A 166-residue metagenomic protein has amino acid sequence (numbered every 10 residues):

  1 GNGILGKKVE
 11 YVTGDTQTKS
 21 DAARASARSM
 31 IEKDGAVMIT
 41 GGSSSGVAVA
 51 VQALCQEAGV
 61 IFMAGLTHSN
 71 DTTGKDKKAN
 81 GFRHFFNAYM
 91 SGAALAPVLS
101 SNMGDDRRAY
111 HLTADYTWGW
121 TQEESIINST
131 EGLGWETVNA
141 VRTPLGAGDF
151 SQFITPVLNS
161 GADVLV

Functional and structural regions predicted by a protein language model:
G1-Y11, E131-W135: Signal peptide-proximal N-terminal region of secreted/periplasmic/extracellular or secretory-lumen proteins
E10, R107-R108, D163-V164: Residues that mark the start of a beta-strand
E10-S20, T113-T117: Subtilisin-like peptidase catalytic core
Y11-T13, N139-R142: A structural preference for short, hydrophobic beta-strand core positions in alpha/beta folds
T13, S20-V37, S100-N102, D149-G161: Short, well-structured alpha-helical segments in soluble
K33-V141: Extracytoplasmic ligand/sensor domains, especially the bilobed periplasmic-binding protein
S45-Q56, D149, T155, S160-V166: Hydrophobic alpha-helical
